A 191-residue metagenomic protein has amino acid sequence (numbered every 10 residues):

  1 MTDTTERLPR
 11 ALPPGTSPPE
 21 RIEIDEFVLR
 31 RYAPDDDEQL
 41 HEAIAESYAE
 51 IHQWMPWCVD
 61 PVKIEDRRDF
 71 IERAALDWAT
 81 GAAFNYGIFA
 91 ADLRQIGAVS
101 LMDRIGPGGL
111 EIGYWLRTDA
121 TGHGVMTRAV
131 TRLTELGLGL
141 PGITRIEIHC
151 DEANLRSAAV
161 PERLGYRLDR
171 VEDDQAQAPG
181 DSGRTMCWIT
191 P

Functional and structural regions predicted by a protein language model:
M1-Q39, A43-E50, N85-P191: Acyl-donor (CoA/ACP) binding surface of acyl/acetyltransferases
H52-E72: Conserved GNAT-fold acetyl-CoA-binding loop/helix
L76-G81: Short loop/turn motifs at secondary-structure junctions and domain boundaries
